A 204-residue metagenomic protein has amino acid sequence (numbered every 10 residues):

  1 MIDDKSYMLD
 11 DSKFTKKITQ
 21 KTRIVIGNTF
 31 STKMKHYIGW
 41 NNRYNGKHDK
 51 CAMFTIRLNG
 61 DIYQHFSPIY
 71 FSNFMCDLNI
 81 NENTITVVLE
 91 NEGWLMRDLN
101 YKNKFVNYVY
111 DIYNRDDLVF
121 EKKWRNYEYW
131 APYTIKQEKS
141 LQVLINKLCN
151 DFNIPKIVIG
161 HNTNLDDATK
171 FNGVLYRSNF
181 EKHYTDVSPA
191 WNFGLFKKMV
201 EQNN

Functional and structural regions predicted by a protein language model:
M1, K17-I18, R97-N204: Basic/polar, cationic surfaces and motifs that engage anionic cell-wall and phosphate/carboxylate ligands
M1-N83: N-terminal catalytic cores of peptidoglycan-degrading enzymes
N28-F30, F66, G93, I145-F152: Sec/Tat-exported extracytoplasmic proteins
V87-E92: Short loop/turn segments at strand-loop or loop-helix junctions that form parts of catalytic or ligand-binding pockets
